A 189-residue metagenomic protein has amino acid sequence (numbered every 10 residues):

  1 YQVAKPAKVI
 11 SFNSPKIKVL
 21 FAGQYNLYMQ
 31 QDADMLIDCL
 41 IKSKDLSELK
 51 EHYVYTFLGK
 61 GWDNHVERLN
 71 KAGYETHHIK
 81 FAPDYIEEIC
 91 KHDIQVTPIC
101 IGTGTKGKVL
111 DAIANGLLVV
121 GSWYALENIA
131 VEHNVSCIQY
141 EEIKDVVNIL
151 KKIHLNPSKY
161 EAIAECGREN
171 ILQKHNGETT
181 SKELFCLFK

Functional and structural regions predicted by a protein language model:
Y1-A72, H78-Y85, I89-C90: Conserved catalytic-core segment of nucleotide-activated headgroup transferases in glycan assembly
Q31, G107, E141-E142, H175: Residue-level signal for the nucleotide or nucleotide-sugar donor/cofactor binding architecture
N64, Y85-I86, G102-T105, A125-A130: Short glycine/proline-enriched, acidic/aromatic patches that form the donor-sugar handling elements
C90-G104, N115-L117: Acidic donor-binding loop of glycosyltransferase active sites
K108-D111, L118-S122: Short hydrophobic beta-strand element within catalytic cores of glycosyltransferases and related nucleotide-activated
W123-N134, I138-Q139: Short acidic/histidine- and often glycine-rich active-site loop of Leloir-type glycosyltransferases that engages
S136-K144, K152-P157: Conserved acidic donor-binding segment of nucleotide-sugar-dependent glycosyltransferases
S158-F188: A charged, aromatic-enriched C-terminal amphipathic alpha-helix characteristic of glycosyltransferases across folds
